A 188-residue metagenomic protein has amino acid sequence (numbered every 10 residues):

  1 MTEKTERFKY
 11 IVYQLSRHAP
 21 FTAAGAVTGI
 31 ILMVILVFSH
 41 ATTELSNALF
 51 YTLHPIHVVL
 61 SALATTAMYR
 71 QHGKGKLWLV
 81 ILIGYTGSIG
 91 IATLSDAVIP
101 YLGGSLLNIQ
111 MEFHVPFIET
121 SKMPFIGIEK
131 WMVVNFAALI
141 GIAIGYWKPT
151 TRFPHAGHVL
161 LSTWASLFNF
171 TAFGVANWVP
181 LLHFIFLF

Functional and structural regions predicted by a protein language model:
T2-W78: N-terminal topogenic module of multi-pass integral membrane proteins
L36-F50, L102-P116, V179-F186: Membrane-interface interhelical loops and short amphipathic "cap" helices that link adjacent transmembrane segments
S46-V58, M123-N135, F184-I185: Structural signature of hydrophobic alpha-helical transmembrane segments
F50-P55, Y85-I89, T163, F188: Transmembrane helix-bundle signature of multi-pass membrane transporters/permeases
V58-Y69, N135-I144, F188: Hydrophobic cores of alpha-helical transmembrane segments in multi-pass inner/ER membrane proteins, independent
T65-I81, S95-D96, F125, V134 (+3 more regions): Multi-pass alpha-helical transmembrane bundle typical of ion/small-solute transporters and intramembrane aspartyl
T86-F173: Membrane-proximal helix-loop-helix units in multi-pass membrane proteins
F168-F188: Terminal transmembrane helical module of multi-pass membrane proteins
